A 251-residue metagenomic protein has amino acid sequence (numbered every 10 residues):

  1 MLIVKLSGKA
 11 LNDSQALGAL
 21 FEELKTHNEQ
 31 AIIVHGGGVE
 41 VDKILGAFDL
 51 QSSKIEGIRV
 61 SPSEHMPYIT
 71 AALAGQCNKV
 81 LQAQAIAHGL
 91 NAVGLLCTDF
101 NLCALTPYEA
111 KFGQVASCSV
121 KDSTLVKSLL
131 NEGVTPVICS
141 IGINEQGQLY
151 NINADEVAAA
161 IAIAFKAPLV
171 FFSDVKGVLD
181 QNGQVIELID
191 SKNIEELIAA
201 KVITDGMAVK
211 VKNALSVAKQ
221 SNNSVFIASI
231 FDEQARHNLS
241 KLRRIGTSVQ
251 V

Functional and structural regions predicted by a protein language model:
M1-V251: C-terminal catalytic "cap/lid" subdomain
